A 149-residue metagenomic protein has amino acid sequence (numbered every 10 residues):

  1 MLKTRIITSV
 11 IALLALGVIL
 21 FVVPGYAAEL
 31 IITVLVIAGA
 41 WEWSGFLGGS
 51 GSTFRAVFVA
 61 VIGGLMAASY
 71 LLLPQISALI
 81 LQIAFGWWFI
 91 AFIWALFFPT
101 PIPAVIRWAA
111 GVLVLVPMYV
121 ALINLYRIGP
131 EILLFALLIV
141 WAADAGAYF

Functional and structural regions predicted by a protein language model:
L2-F149: Membrane-embedded alpha-helical bundles of polytopic integral membrane proteins
